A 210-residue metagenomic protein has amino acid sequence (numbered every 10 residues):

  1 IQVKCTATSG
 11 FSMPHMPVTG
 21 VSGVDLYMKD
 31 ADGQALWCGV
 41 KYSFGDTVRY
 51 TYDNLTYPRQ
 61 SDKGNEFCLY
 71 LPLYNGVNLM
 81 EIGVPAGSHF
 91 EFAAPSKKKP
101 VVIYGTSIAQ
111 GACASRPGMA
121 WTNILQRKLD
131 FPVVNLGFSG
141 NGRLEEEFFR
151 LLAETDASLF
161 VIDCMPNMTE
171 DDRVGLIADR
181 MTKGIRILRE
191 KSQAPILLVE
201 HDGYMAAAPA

Functional and structural regions predicted by a protein language model:
I1-P100: N-terminal secretory targeting modules
S9, S107, S139, P166 (+1 more regions): Residue-level signal for short, function-critical loop segments
H15, C113-P117, D172-G175, P209: Short, solvent-exposed loop/turn segments at secondary-structure boundaries
G20, G118-T122, I177-A178: Glycine-rich, phosphate-binding/catalytic loops in enzymes
G39-V48, K97-A112, G184-A194: Short N-terminal secondary-structure initiator segments
R59-Q60, F67, L71-F138, E146-D156: Serine-esterase "nucleophile elbow" of acetyl-processing enzymes
E146-A210: Alpha-helical cap/lid subdomain in secreted, periplasmic, or secretory-pathway luminal O-acyl-processing enzymes
